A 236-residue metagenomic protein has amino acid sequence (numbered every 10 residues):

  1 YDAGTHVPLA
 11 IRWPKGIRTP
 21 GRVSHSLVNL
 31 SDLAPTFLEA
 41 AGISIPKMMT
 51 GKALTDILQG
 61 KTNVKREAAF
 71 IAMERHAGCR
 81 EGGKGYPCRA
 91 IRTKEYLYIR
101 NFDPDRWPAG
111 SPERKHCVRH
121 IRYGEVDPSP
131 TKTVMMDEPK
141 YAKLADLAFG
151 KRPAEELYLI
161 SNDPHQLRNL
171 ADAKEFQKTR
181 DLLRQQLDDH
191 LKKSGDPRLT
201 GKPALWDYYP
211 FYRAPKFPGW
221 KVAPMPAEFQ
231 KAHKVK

Functional and structural regions predicted by a protein language model:
Y1-M48, K52-E67, G150, R168: Substrate-binding rim/cap in mid-to-C-terminal beta-strand-loop elements of soluble/periplasmic
W13-K15, M73, N101-F102, S161: Active-site-proximal beta-strand/loop segments in catalytic clefts of secreted hydrolases
R18-T19, G78, R106-P108, Q166-L167 (+1 more regions): Flexible loop/turn segments at secondary-structure boundaries
S24-V28, P112-R119, A173-E175: Short intrinsically disordered coil segments
A41-E156: C-terminal cap/loop subdomain of S1 sulfatases and analogous C-terminal strand-loop tails that border
E138-E155, I160-K236: Long, internal low-complexity/basic segments
